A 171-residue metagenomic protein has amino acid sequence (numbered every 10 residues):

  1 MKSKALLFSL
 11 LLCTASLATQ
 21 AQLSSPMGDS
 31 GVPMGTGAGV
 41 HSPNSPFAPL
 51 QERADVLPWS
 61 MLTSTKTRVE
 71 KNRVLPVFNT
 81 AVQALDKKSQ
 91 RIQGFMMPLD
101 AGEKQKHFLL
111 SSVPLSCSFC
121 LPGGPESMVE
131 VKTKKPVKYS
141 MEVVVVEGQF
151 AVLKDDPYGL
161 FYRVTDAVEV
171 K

Functional and structural regions predicted by a protein language model:
M1, S16-T19: Polar low-complexity intrinsically disordered regions
M1-L7: Bacterial N-terminal signal peptides that target proteins for export
F8-S16: Bacterial N-terminal signal peptides
Q20-K171: OB-fold and OB-like single-stranded nucleic-acid-recognition modules and their adjacent interaction interfaces
